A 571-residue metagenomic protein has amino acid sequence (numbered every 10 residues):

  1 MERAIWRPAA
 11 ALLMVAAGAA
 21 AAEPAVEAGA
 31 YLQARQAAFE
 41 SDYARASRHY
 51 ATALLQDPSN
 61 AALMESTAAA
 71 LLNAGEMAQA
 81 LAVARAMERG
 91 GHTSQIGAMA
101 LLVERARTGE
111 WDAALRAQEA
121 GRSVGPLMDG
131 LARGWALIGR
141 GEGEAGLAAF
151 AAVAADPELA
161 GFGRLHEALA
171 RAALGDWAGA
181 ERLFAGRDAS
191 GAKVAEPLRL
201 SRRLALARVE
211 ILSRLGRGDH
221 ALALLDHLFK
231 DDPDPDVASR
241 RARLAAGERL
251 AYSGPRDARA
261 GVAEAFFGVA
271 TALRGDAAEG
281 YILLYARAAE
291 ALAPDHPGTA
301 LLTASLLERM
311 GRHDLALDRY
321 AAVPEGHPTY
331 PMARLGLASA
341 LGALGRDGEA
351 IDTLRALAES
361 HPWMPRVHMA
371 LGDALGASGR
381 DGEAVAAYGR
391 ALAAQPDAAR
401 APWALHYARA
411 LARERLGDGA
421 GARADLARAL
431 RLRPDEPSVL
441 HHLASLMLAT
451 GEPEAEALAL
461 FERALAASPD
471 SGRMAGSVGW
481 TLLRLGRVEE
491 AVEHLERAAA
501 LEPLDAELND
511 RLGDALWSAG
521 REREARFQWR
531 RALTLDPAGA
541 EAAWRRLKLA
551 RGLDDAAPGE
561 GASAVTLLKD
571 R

Functional and structural regions predicted by a protein language model:
A21-G29, E119-G125, K193-L200, L250-A265 (+1 more regions): TPR-adjacent "capping" and linker segments in tetratricopeptide-repeat scaffold/adaptor proteins
R35, A69, V103, W135 (+10 more regions): Residue-level recognition of tetratricopeptide repeat
A38, L72, A106, I138 (+10 more regions): Position-specific recognition of the canonical hydrophobic site in helix A of tetratricopeptide repeat
Q56, R89-G91, R122-V124, A155-P157 (+11 more regions): Structural marker of alpha-solenoid helical repeat scaffolds
L63, G97, D129, G163 (+12 more regions): TPR alpha-solenoid repeat register
S66-T67, A100-L101, A132, H166 (+13 more regions): Canonical tetratricopeptide repeat
